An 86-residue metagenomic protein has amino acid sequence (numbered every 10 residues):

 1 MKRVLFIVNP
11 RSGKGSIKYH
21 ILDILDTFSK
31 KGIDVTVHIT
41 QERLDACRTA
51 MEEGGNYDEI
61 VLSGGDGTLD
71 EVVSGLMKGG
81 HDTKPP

Functional and structural regions predicted by a protein language model:
M1-S63, S74-G75: ATP/NTP phosphate-donor binding region
D66: Polar, low-complexity loop segments and adjacent catalytic/binding residues used for recognizing and processing sugar
D70: Structural signature of FAD isoalloxazine-binding scaffolds in flavoprotein oxidoreductases
G79-P86: Short, acidic/small-residue loops that bind anionic groups at enzyme active sites
